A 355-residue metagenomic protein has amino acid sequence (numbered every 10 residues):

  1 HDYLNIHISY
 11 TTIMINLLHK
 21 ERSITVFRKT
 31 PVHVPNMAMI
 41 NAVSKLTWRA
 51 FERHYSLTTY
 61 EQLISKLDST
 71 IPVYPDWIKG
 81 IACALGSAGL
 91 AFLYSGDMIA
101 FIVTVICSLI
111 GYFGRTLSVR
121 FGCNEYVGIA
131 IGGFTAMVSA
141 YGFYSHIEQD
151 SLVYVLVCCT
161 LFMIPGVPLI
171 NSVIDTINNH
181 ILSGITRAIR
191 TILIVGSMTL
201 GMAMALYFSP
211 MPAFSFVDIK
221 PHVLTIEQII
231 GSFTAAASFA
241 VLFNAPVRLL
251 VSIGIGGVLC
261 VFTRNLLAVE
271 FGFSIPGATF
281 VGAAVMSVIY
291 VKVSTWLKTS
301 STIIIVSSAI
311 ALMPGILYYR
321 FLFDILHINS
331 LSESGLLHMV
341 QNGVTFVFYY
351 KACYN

Functional and structural regions predicted by a protein language model:
H1-D68: Soluble N-terminal domains of membrane-associated systems
T58-I71, A84-G96, Y112-N124, F208-K220 (+2 more regions): Short juxtamembrane and helix-loop transition motifs at transmembrane-helix boundaries in membrane proteins
V73-N171, L242, V247, S252: Core alpha-helical transmembrane segments of integral membrane proteins
G89-Y94, I110-S118, T135, S139-I147 (+6 more regions): Alpha-helical membrane-inserting segments
A91-C107, S151-P165, F216-G231, G272-A284 (+1 more regions): Structural signature of hydrophobic alpha-helical transmembrane segments
H146-S151, S209-V223, I325-V340: Membrane-interface helix termini and inter-helical loops of multi-pass transporters
V155-C159, N171-V173, I177-V195, N265-N355: C-terminal transmembrane helix-loop-helix hairpin of multi-pass membrane proteins
N171-I219, V223-F239: Membrane-embedded hairpin module used as a gating/binding unit in multi-pass transport and secretion proteins
